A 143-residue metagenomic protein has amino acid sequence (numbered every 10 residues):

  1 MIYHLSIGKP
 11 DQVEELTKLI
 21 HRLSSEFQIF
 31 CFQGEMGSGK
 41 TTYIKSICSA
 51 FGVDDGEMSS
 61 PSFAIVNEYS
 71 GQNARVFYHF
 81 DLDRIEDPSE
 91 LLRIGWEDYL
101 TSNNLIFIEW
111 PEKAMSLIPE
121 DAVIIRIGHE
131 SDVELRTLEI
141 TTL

Functional and structural regions predicted by a protein language model:
M1-K18: N-terminal pre-Walker A segment at the start of P-loop NTPase domains
M1-Y3, S89-L91, E97-L143: Short phosphate-coordinating micro-motif centered on Lys-Gly-acidic
H21-F27: Phosphate-binding P-loop
F30-F32: Hydrophobic anchor at the beta1->P-loop junction of P-loop NTPases
E35: P-loop (Walker A) phosphate-binding loop of NTP-binding proteins
K40: Conserved lysine of the Walker
D54-E68: Short beta-strand-centered segment that lines the nucleotide-binding/catalytic pocket of NTP-utilizing
